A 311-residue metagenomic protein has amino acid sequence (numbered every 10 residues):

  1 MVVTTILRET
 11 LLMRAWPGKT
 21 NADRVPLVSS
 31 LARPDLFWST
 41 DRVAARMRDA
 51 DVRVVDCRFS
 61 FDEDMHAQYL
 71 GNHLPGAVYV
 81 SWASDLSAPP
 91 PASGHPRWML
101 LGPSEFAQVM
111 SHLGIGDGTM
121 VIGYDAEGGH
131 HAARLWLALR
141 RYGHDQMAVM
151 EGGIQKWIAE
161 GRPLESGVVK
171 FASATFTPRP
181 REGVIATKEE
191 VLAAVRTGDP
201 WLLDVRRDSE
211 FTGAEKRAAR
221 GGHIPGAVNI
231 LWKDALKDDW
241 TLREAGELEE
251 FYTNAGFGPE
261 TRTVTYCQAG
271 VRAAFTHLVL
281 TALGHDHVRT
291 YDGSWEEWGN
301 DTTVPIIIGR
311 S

Functional and structural regions predicted by a protein language model:
T5-S311: Cytosolic catalytic domains that perform sulfur/thiol-centered chemistry
